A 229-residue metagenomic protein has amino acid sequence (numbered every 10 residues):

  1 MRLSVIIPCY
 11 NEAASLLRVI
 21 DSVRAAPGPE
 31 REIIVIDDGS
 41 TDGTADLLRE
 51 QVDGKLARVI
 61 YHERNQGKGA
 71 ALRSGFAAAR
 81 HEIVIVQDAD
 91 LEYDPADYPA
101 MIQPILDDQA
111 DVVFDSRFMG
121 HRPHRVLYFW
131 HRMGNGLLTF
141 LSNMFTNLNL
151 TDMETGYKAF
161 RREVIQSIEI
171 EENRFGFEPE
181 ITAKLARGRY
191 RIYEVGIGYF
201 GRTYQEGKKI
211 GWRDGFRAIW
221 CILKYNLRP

Functional and structural regions predicted by a protein language model:
M1-S22: N-proximal low-complexity "stem/linker" segments adjacent to membrane-targeting elements
R2-S4, E32, E180: Cell-envelope/extracellular polymer assembly enzymes that use nucleotide-activated donors
A14-R18, D42-E50: Acidic helix N-cap motif at the loop->helix transition within catalytic regions of sugar-transfer enzymes
D21-E30: Short, acidic, metal-binding catalytic loop of nucleotide-sugar glycosyltransferases
R31-I34, A45-A78: Conserved donor nucleotide-binding strand/loop of the catalytic core
D37-D46, L91: A conserved acidic beta->alpha catalytic loop
R64-A78, I83, P95-F175, F200-W212 (+3 more regions): Acceptor/aglycone-binding surface of glycosyltransferases and processive sugar-polymer synthases
